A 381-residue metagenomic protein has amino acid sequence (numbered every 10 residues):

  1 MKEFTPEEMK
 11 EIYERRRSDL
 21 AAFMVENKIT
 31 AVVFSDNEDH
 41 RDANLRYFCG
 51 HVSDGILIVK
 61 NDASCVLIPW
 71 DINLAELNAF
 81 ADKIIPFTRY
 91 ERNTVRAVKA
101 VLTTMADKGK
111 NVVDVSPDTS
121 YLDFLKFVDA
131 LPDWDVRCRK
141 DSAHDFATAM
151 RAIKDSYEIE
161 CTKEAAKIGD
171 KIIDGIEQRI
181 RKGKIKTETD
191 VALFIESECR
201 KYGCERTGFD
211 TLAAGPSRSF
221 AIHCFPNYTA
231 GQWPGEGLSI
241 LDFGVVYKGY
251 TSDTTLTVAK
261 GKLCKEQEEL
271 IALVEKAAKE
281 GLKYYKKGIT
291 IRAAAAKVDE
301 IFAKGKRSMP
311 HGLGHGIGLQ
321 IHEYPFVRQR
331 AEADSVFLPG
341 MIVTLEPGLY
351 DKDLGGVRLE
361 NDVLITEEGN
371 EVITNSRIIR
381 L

Functional and structural regions predicted by a protein language model:
M1-L381: Active-site neighborhoods and metal-handling regions in enzymes and metal-associated proteins
